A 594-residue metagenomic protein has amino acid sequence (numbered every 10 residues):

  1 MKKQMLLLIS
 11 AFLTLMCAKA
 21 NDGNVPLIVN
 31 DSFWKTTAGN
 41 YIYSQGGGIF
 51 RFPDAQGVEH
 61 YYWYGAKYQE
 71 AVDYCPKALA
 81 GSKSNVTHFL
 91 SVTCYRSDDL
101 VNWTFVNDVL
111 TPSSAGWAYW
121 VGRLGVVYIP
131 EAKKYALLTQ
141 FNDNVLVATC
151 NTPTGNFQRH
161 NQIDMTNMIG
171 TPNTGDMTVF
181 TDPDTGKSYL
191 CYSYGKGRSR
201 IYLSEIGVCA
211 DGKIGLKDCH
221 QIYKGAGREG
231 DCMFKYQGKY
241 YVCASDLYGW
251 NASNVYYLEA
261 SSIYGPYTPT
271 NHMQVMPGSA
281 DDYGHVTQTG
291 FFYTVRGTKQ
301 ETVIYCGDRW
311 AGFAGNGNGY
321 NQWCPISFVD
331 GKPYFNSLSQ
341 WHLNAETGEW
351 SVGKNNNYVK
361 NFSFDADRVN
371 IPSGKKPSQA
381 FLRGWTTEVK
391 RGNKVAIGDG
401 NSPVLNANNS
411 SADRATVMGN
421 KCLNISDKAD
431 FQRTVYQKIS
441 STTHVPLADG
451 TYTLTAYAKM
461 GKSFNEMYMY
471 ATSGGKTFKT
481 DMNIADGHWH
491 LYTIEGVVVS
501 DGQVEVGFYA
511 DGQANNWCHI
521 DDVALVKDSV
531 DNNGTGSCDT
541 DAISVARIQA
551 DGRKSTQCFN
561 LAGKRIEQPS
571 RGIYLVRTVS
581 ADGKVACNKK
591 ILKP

Functional and structural regions predicted by a protein language model:
M16, S537-P594: C-terminal outer-membrane/trafficking sorting elements
N21-P372, N393-K394, S402-V404, N408-S410 (+3 more regions): Carbohydrate-active catalytic/glycan-binding domains of CAZyme proteins, especially the secreted or lumenal ectodomains
G249-N251, K428-A429, H444-L447, A458-M467 (+1 more regions): Extended, low-complexity, turn-rich repeat/linker tracts enriched in Gly/Pro/Ser/Thr and Asp/Glu that occur
Y283, G474-Q503, Q513: Extracellular carbohydrate recognition and processing domains and analogous Trp-centered ligand-binding platforms
N316-Y320, Y509-D528: Extracellular carbohydrate recognition
F364, L423, R433-S463, I494-G496 (+1 more regions): Extra-cytoplasmic beta-strand recognition segments
S373-L382, R433-V435, K462-S473, V504-V506: Beta-strand acidic-aromatic groove motif in beta-rich domains, primarily in extracellular
A396-K438: Surface-exposed, low-complexity/disordered Ser/Thr/Gly/Pro/Asn-rich loops and linkers
